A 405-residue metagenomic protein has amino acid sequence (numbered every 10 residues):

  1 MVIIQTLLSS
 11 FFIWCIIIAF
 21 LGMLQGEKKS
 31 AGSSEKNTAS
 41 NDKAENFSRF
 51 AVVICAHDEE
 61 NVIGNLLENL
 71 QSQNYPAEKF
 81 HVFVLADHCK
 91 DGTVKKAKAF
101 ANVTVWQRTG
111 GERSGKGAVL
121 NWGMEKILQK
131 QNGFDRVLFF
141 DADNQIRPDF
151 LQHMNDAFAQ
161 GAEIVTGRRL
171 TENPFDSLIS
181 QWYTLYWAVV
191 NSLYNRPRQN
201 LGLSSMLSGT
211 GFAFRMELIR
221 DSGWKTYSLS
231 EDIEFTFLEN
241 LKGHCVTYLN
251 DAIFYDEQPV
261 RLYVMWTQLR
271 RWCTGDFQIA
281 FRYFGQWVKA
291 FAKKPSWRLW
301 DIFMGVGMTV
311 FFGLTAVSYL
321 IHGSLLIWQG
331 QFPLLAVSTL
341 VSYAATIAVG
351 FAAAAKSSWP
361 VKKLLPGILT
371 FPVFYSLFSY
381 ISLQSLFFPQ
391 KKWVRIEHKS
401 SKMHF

Functional and structural regions predicted by a protein language model:
M1-E68: N-proximal low-complexity "stem/linker" segments adjacent to membrane-targeting elements
F20-S48, G285-I302, L325-F405: Juxtamembrane C-terminal module of membrane proteins
S48-A51, H81, E234: Cell-envelope/extracellular polymer assembly enzymes that use nucleotide-activated donors
G64, D91-A99, Q107, K116 (+1 more regions): Acidic helix N-cap motif at the loop->helix transition within catalytic regions of sugar-transfer enzymes
E68-K79: Short, acidic, metal-binding catalytic loop of nucleotide-sugar glycosyltransferases
A86-V94, G110-E112, Q145: A conserved acidic beta->alpha catalytic loop
G92, F140-A157: Acidic donor-binding/catalytic loop of UDP-sugar-dependent glycosyltransferases, especially processive GT2
T109, R113-K130, D149-S228, R270 (+2 more regions): Long helical/loop segments within the catalytic core of UDP-sugar-dependent glycosyltransferases, especially the large
